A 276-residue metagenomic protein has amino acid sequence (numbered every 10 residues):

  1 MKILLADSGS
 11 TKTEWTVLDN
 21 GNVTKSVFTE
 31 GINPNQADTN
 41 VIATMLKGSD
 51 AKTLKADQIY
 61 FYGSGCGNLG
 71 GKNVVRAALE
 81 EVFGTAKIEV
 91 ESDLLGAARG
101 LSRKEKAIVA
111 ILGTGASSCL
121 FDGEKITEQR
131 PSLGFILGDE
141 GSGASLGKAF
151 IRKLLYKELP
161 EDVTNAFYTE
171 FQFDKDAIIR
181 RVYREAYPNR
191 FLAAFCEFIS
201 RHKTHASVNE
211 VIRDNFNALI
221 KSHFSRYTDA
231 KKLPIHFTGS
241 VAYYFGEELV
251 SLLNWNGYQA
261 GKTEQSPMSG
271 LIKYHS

Functional and structural regions predicted by a protein language model:
M1-I59, L101-I108, I151-S276: ATP-binding/phosphotransfer module of carbohydrate and carboxylate kinases, centering on a glycine-rich
Y60-G67: Polybasic, low-complexity association/targeting segments
G63, G134, G138, Y183 (+1 more regions): Conserved short-loop catalytic and cofactor-binding motifs
G67-D162: Phosphate-binding/catalytic loop of phosphoryl-transfer enzymes
